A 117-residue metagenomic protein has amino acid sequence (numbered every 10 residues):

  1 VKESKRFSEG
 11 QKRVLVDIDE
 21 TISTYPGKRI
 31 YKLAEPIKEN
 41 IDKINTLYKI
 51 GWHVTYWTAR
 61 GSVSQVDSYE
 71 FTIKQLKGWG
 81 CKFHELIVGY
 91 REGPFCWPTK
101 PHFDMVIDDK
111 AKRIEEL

Functional and structural regions predicted by a protein language model:
V1-L117: Catalytic phosphate/metal-binding cores of nucleic-acid and nucleotide-processing enzymes, i.e., regions that mediate
